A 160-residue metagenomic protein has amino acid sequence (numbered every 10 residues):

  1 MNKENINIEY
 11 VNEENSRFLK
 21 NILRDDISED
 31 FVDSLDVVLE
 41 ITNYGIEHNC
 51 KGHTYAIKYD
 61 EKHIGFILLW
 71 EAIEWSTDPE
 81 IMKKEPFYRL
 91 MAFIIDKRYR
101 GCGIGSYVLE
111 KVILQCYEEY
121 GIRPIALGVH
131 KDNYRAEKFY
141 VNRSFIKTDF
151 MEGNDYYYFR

Functional and structural regions predicted by a protein language model:
N2-I6, Y10-R98, L109, Q115 (+2 more regions): Acetyl-CoA-dependent GNAT
K3, K84-Y88, I122-E137, V141-R160: C-terminal "cap" of GNAT-fold acetyltransferases
I64, C102-I104, L127: Short glycine-rich loop/turn motifs that provide flexible caps or phosphate-binding loops at active sites
D96-E110, K131-K138, N142: Conserved glycine-rich acetyl-CoA-binding loop
C102, E119-R123: Short coil/turn segments at alpha/beta junctions that flank glycine-rich nucleotide-binding fingerprints
